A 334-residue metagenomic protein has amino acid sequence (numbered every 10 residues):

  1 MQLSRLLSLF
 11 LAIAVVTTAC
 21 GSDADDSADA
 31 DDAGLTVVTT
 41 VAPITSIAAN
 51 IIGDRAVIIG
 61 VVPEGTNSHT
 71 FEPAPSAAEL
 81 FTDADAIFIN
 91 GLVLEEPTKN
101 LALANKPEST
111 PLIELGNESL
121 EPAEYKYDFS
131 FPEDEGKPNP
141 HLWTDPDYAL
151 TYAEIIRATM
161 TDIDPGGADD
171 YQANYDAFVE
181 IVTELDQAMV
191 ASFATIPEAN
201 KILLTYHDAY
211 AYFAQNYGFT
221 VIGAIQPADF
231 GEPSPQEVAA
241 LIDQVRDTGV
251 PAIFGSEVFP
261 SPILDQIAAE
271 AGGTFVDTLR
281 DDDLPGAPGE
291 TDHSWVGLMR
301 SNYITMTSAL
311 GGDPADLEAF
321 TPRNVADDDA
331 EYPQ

Functional and structural regions predicted by a protein language model:
M1-L7: Bacterial N-terminal signal peptides that target proteins for export
L9-L11, A19-Q334: Extracytoplasmic metal-acquisition and chelation regions
